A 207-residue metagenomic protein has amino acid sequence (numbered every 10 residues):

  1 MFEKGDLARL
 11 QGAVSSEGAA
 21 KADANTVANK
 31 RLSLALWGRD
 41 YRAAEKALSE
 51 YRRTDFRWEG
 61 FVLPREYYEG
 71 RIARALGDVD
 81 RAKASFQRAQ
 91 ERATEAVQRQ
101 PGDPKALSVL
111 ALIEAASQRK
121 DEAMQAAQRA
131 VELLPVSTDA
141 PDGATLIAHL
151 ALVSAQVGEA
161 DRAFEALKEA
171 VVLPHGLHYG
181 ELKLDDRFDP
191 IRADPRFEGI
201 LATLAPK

Functional and structural regions predicted by a protein language model:
M1-K207: Alpha-helical protein-protein interaction modules
